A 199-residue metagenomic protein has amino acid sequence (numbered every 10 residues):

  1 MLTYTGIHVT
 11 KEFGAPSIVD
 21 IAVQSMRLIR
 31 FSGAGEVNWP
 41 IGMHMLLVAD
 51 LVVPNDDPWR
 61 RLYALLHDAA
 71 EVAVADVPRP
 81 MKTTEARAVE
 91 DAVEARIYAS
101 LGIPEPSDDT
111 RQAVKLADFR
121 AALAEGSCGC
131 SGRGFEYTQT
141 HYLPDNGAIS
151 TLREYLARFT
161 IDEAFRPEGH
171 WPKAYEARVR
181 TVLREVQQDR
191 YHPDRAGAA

Functional and structural regions predicted by a protein language model:
M1-A199: Metal-dependent phosphohydrolase cores
